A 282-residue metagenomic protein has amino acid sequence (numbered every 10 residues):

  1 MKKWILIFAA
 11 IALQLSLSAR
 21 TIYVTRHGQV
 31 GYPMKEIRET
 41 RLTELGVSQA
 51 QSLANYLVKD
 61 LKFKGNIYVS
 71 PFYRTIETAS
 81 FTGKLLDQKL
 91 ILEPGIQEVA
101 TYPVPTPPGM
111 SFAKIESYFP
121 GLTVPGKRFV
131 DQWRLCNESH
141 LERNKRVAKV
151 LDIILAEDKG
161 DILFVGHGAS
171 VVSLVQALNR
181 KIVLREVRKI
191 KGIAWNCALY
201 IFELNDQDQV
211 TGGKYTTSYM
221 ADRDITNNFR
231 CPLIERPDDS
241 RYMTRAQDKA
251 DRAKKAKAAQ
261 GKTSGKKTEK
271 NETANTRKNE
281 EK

Functional and structural regions predicted by a protein language model:
M1-W4: Positively charged n-region of N-terminal signal peptides that target proteins for export
A9-L17: Hydrophobic h-region of N-terminal signal peptides that target proteins for export in Gram-negative bacteria
R20-E93, C136-N144, K149, R252-K254: Active-site-proximal alpha-helix that buttresses catalytic centers in soluble enzyme cores
T21-R26, Y68, D158-S170, L174: Beta-strand elements within well-structured catalytic alpha/beta cores of enzymes that handle phosphate/sulfate esters
N55-R128, R188, G192, Y200: Phosphate-coordination/substrate-recognition cap region in phosphate-metabolizing enzymes
D60-F63, I154-G160: Glycine-rich phosphate-binding loop signature in dinucleotide/nucleotide-binding domains
E98-F112, Q176-K282: Acidic, low-complexity terminal tails and accessory targeting/binding regions of phosphate-metabolizing enzymes
Y118-L141, G168-A169, S173-V175: Flexible, surface-exposed loop/gating regions in the mature catalytic domains of secreted/periplasmic hydrolases
